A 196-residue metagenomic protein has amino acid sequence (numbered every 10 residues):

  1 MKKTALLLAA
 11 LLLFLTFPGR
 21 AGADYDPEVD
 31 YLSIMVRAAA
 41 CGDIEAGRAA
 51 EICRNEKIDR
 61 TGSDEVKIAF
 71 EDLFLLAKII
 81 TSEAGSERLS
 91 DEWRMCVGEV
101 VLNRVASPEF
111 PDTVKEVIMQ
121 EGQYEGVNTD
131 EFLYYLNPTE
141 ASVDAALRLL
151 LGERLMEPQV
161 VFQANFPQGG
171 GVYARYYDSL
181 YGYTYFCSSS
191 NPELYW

Functional and structural regions predicted by a protein language model:
M1-I68, W196: N-terminal secretory targeting signals
N55-W196: Bacterial extracytoplasmic/cell-wall-associated proteins, especially those involved in peptidoglycan
